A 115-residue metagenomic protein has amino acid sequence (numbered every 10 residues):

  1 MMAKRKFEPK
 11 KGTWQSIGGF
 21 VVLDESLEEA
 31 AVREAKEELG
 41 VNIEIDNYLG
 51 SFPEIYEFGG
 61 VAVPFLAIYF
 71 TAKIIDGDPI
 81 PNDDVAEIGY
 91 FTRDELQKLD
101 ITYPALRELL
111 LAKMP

Functional and structural regions predicted by a protein language model:
M1, V22, Q97: Nucleotide phosphate-binding site architecture
M1-S16, I43, N47: N-terminal strand-loop-strand
M2, Y69-T71, Y90: Conserved hydrophobic/aromatic beta-strand scaffold that supports enzyme active sites
P9, D78-P115: Nudix hydrolase/Nudix homology domain
W14, V63, G89: Residues that recognize and position ribonucleotide moieties
S16-L49, F70: The catalytic Nudix box helix
P53-D78: Active-site-adjacent beta-strand/loop module that shapes the phosphate/pyrophosphate-binding cleft
